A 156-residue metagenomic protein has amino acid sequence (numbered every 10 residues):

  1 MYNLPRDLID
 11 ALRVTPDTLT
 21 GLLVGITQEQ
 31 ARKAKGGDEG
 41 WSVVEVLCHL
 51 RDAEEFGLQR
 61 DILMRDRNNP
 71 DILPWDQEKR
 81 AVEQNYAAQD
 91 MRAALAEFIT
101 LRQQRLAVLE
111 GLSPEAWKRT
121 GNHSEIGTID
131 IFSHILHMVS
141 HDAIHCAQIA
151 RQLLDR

Functional and structural regions predicted by a protein language model:
M1-P5, V43, Q84-M91, S124-I131: A short, mixed-charge helix-start or loop-turn motif at secondary-structure junctions
M1-T20: Extreme N-terminal tail/first-helix region
A11-P16, A81-R119, M138: Acidic/histidine-rich alpha-helical segments that form the ligand environment of transition-metal centers
T15-T18, L22, A53, L101 (+2 more regions): Amphipathic, well-ordered alpha-helical segments in soluble domains
D17, G21, E29-Q30, A34: An N-terminal domain-cap segment
G25-E29, L112-E115, Q152: A short secondary-structure junction motif
Q30-Q77, L106, T120-R156: Short, contiguous alpha-helical
